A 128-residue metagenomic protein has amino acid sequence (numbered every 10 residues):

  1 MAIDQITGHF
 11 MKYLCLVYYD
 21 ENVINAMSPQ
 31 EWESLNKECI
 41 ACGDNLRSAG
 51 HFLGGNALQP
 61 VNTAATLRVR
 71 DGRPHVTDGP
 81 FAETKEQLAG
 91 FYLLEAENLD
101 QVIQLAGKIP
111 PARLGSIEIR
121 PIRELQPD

Functional and structural regions predicted by a protein language model:
A2-D128: Conserved, structured core segments of small domains
